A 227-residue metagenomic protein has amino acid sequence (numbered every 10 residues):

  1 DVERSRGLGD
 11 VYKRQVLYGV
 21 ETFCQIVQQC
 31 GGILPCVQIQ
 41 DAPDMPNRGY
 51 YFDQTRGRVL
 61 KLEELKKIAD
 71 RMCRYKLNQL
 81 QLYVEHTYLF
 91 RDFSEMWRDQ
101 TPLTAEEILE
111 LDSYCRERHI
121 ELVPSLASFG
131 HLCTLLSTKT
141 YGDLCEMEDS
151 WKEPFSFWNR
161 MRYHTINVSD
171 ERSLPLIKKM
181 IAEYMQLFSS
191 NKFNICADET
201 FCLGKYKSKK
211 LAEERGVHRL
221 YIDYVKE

Functional and structural regions predicted by a protein language model:
V2-G9: Single conserved hydrophobic/aromatic residue that forms the stacking wall/gate of nucleotide- or nucleobase-binding
L8, Q29-P35, L176-I177, Y221: Short amphipathic alpha-helical surface micro-motifs
D10-K13, Q54: Structural motif
K13-R14, K67: Active-site-adjacent structural elements in enzyme catalytic domains
R14, Y18-P46, V59: N-terminal carbohydrate-binding accessory modules
M45-E227: Substrate-binding cleft of carbohydrate-active enzyme catalytic domains
